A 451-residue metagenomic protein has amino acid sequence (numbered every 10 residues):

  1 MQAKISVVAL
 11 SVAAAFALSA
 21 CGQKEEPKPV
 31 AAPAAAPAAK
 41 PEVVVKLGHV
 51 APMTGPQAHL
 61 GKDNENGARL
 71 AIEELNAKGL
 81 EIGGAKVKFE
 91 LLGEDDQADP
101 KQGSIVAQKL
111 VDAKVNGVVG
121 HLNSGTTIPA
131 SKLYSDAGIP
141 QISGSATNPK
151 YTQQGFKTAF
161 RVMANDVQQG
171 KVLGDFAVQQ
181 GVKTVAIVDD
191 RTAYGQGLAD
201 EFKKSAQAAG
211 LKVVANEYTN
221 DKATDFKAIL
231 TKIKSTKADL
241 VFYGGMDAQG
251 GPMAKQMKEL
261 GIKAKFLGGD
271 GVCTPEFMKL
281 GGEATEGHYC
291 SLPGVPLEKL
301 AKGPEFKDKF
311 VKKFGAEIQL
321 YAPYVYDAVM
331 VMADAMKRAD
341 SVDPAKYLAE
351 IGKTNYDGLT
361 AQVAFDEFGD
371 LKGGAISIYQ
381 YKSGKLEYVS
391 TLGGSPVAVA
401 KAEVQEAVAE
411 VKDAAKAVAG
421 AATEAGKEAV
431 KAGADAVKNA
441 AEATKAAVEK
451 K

Functional and structural regions predicted by a protein language model:
Q2-K4, V12, G22-K431, K438 (+1 more regions): Extracytosolic ligand-binding ectodomains
A17-A20: C-terminal motif of bacterial Sec signal peptides marking the signal peptidase cleavage site
